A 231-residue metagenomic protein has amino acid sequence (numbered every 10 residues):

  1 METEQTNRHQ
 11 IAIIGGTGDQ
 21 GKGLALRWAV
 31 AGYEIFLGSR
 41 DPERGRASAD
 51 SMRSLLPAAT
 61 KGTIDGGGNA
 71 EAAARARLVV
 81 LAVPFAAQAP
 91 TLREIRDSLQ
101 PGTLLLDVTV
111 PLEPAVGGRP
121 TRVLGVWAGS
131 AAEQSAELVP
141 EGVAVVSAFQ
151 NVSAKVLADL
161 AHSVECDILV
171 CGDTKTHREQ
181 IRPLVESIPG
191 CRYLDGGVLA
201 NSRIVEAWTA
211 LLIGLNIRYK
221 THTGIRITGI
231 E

Functional and structural regions predicted by a protein language model:
E2-S54, S187: NAD(P)+-binding Rossmann beta1-loop-alpha1 motif at the extreme N-terminus of oxidoreductases
N7-Q10, G102, E165: Phosphate-coordination loops involved in phosphoryl transfer and adenosine-cofactor binding
E34, T63-D65, L104, A144 (+1 more regions): Conserved beta-strand segments of alpha/beta enzyme cores
L56-L106, V110-G118: Rossmann-like NAD(P)-binding element
G118-A128, D159-T176: Short beta-strand and adjoining strand-loop segment in the mid-core of the Rossmann-like NAD(P)-dependent dehydrogenase
A144-N151, G197: Conserved beta-loop-beta element that borders a ligand/cofactor-binding pocket
C166-E231: Active-site-lining helix/loop region of Rossmann-like oxidoreductase modules
